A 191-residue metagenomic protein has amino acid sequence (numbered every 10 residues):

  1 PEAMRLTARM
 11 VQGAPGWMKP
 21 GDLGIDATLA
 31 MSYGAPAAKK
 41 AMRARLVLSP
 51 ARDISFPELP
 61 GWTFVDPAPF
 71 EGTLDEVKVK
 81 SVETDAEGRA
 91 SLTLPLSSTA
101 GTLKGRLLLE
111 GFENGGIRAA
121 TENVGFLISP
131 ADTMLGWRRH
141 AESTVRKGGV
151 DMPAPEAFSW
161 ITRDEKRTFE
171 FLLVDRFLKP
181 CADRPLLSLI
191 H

Functional and structural regions predicted by a protein language model:
P1-I190: A structural signal for beta-strand and strand-to-loop patches characteristic of beta-rich domains
